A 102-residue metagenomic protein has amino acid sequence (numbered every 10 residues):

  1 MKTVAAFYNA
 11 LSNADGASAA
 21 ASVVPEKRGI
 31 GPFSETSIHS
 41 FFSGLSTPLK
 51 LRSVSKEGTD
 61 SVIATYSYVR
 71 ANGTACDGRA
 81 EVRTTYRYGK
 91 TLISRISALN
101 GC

Functional and structural regions predicted by a protein language model:
M1-N9: Short, low-complexity N-terminal intrinsically disordered segments enriched in polar/charged residues
A6, G31, H39-S40, A64-Y66 (+1 more regions): Intrinsically disordered, low-complexity segments enriched in small/polar residues
F7, E26-K27, L99: Compositionally biased, intrinsically disordered low-complexity segments
S12-N13: Charged, alpha-helical scaffolding/interaction elements associated with membrane systems
A17-S61, N72-D77: Short solvent-exposed beta->alpha transition segments
S55-C102: Exposed beta-sheet edge and beta->alpha loop/turn motif
